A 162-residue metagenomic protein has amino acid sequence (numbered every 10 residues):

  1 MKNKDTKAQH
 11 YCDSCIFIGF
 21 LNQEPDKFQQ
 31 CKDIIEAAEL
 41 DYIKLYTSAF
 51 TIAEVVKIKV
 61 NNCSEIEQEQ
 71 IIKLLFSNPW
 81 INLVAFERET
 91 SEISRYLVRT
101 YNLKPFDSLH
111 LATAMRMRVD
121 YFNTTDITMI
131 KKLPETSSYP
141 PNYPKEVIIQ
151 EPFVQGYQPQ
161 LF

Functional and structural regions predicted by a protein language model:
M1-F28: Metal-dependent nucleic-acid phosphoesterase active-site entry motif
M1-Q9, M117-F162: Acidic, PIN/NYN-like endoribonuclease modules and their adjacent C-terminal/linker elements
D5, N82-K131: Active-site neighborhoods of divalent-metal-dependent phosphate/nucleic-acid chemistry enzymes
Q9-C12, Q29-N62, N78, L83-F86: PIN/NYN-family metal-dependent endoribonuclease catalytic core
I16, E54-V55, I93: A general alpha-helix detector
F17, I52, M129-I130: A generic structural signal for short hydrophobic patches within well-formed alpha-helices
N62-I66, I72: A charged helix-plus-loop insertion that forms the helical arch/lid used to bind and gate nucleic-acid substrates
Q70-S77, N82-L83, F153, Y157-Q160: Extended, non-globular alpha-helical segments
